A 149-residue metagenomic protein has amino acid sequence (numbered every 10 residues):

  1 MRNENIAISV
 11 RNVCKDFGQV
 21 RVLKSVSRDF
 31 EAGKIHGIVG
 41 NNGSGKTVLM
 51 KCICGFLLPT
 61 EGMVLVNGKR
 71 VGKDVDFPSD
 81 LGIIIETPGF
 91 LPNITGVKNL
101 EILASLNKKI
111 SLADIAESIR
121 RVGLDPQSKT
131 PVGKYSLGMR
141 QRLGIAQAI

Functional and structural regions predicted by a protein language model:
V20-R21, V75: Short coil-to-beta microelement around the adenine-binding A-loop and adjacent beta1/P-loop entry of ABC ATPase
V39-N41: The feature captures the beta-strand-to-loop junction immediately N-terminal to the Walker
C54: Helix-to-loop junction immediately C-terminal to a conserved catalytic motif
G62-F77: Conserved ABC transporter NBD signature motif
T87, N93-L106: Q-loop/switch helix immediately C-terminal to the Walker
E101, L112-Q127: Conserved ABC ATPase "signature" region
I145: Hydrophobic anchor residue at the start of the ABC signature
